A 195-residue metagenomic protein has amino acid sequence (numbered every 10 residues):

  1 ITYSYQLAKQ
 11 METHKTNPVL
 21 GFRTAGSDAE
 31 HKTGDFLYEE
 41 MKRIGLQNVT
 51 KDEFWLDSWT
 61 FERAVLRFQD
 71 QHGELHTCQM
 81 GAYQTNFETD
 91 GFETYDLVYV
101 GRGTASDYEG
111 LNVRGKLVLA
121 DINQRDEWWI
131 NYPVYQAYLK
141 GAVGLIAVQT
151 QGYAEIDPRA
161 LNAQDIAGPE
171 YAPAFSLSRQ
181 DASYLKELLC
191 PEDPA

Functional and structural regions predicted by a protein language model:
Y3-Q10, A29-E40, W129-P133, Y138 (+1 more regions): Stable alpha-helical elements in mature extracytoplasmic
Q6-K9, T13-L117, Q124: Noncatalytic luminal/extracellular "stalk/propeptide" segments of secretory-pathway proteins
T50, G144-I146, F175: Hydrophobic/aromatic beta-strand patches that form the interior of the parallel beta-sheet core in alpha/beta enzyme
S58-R67, I146-A160: BRCT (BRCA1 C-terminal) domain core and associated BRCT-interaction motifs
E93-Y95, V113-K116, K140-V143, P169-A172 (+1 more regions): Short coil/turn connectors at secondary-structure junctions
A105-D157: A conserved hydrophobic secondary-structure block that centers on an alpha-helix together with its immediately flanking
T150-A182: Short acidic, glycine/proline-enriched helix-loop-strand junctions
D181-A195: Acidic, glycine-rich flexible loop/linker segments
